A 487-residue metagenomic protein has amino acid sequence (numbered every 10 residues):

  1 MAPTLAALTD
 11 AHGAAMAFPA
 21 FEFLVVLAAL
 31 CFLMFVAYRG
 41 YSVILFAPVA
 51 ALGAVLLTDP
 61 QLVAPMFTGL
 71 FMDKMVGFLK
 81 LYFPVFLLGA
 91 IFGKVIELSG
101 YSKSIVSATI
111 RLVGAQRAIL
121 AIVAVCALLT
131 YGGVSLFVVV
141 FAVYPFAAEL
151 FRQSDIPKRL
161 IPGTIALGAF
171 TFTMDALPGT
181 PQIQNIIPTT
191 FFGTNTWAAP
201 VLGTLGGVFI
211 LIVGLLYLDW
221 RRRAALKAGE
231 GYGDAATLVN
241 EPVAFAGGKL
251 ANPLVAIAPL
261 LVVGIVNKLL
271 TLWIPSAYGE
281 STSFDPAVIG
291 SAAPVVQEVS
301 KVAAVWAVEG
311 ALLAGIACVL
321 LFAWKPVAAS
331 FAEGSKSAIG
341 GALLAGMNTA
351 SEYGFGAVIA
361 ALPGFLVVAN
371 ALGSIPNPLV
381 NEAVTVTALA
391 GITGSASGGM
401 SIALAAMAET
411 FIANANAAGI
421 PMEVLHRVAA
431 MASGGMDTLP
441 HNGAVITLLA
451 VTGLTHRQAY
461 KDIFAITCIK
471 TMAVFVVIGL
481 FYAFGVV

Functional and structural regions predicted by a protein language model:
P3-F21, V26, T58, V201-G334 (+5 more regions): Long, contiguous bundles of hydrophobic transmembrane helices that form the permeation core of multi-pass
V25-A37, P48-L57, F86-I91, V125-T130 (+7 more regions): Hydrophobic core segments of alpha-helical transmembrane domains in multi-pass membrane transport and ion-translocation
R39-V43, L79-Y82, G93-K103, L129-A142 (+6 more regions): Short helix-coil transition sites and intra-membrane helix breaks within transmembrane domains of multi-pass
L45-P48, T68-K103, L128, E298-G364: Core transmembrane alpha-helical segments of multi-pass membrane transporters/permeases
V85-G89, L112-E149, G346-G354, I375-A413: Hydrophobic alpha-helical transmembrane segments of multi-pass integral membrane proteins, predominantly secondary
A90-I91, S104-V106, F137-L150, G179-F191 (+2 more regions): Re-entrant/interfacial helical elements at transmembrane boundaries that shape and gate the permeation pathway
T109, L448-I469: Interfacial loop-to-transmembrane junctions
Q116-L129, I156-T173, A199-V208, P378-I392 (+1 more regions): Alpha-helical transmembrane segments of multi-pass membrane proteins
